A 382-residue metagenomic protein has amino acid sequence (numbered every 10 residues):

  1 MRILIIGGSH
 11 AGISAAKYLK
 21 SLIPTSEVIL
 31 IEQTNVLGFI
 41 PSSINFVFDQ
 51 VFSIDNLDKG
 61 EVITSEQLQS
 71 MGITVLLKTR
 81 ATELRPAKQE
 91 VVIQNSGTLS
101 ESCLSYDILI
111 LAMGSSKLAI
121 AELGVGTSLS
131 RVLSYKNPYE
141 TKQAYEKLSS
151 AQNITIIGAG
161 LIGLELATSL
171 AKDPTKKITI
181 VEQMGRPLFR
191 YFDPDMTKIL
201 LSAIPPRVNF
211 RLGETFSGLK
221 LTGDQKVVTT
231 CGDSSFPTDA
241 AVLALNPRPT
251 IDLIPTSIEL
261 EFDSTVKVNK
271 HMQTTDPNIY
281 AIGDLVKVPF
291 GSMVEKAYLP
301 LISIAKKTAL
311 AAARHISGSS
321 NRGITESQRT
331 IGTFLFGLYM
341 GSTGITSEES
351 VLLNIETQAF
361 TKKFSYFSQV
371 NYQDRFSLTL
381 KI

Functional and structural regions predicted by a protein language model:
M1-I73, L161, S169-F192: Beta1-alpha1 glycine-rich phosphate/pyrophosphate-binding loop at the start of Rossmann-like nucleotide-binding domains
G8, V288-I382: Mid-to-C-terminal Rossmann-like scaffold of FAD/NAD(P)H-dependent oxidoreductases
V36, G163-G218, A305, G323-I345: Rossmann-like dinucleotide-binding cores of NAD(P)H-dependent redox enzymes
I63-V75, I199-F210: Helical element adjacent to the flavin cofactor pocket in flavoenzyme catalytic cores
L77-E90, L212-Q225: A conserved short coil-to-beta-strand element within the FAD-binding core of flavoproteins
L99-I108, C231-A240, T275: Core beta-strand elements of the Rossmann-like FAD/NAD(P) dinucleotide-binding domain in flavoenzyme oxidoreductases
L111-P174, D263, V268-K270: Glycine-rich dinucleotide-binding loop and its adjacent helix/turn
S128-S149, S235-R314: FAD-site-proximal beta/loop scaffold in flavoenzymes
